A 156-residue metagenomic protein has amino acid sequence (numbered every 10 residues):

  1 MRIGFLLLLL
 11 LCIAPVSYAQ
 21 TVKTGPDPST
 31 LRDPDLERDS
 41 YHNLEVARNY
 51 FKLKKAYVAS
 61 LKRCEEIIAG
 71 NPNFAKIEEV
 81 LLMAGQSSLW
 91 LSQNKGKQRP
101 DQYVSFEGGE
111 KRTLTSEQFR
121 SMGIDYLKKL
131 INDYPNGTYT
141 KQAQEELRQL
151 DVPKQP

Functional and structural regions predicted by a protein language model:
R2-F5, V16-P156: Acidic, polar-rich low-complexity tracts and alpha-helical solenoid repeat scaffolds
